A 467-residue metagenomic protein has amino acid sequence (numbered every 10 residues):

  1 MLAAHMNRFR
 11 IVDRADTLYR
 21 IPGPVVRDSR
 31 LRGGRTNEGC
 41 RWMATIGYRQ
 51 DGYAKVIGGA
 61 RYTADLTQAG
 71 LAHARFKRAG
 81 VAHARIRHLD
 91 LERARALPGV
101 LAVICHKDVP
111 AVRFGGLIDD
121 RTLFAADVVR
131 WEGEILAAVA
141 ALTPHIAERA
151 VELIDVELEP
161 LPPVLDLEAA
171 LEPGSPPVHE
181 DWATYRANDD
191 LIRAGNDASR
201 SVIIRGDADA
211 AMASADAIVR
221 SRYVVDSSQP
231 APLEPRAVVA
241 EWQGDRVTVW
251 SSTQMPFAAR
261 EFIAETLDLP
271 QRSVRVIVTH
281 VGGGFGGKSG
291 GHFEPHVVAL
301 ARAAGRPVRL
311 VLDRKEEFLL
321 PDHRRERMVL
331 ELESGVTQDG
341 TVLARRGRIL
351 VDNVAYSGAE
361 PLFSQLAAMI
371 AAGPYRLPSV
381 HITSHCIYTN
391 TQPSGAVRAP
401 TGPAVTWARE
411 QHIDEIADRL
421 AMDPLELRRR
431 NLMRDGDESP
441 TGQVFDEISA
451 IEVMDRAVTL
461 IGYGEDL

Functional and structural regions predicted by a protein language model:
M1-R8: Extreme N-terminal basic, low-complexity initiation segments that serve as generic localization/processing leaders
F9-D28, R35-R193, I218-S221: Flexible, low-hydrophobicity surface segments
T45, D51-I57, R193-V238, G244 (+1 more regions): Glycine-rich loop/linker segments at domain edges
F76-I104, A137-L158, V238-A304, L362-I370 (+4 more regions): Alpha-helical support elements that line or immediately flank enzyme active sites and cofactor-binding pockets
I104-E134, E168-Y185, Q254, A258 (+5 more regions): Short, surface-exposed loop/turn segments at secondary-structure boundaries that line and modulate
H106, R272-H280, G305-K315, L343-R348 (+3 more regions): Beta-strand segments within the central parallel beta-sheet cores of soluble alpha/beta enzyme folds
P110, V178-L267, M433-L467: Helix-loop-helix junctions that connect adjacent transmembrane helices in secondary transporters/permeases, recognized
P162-E168, M422-N431, P440-T441, G464-L467: Flexible, glycine/charged-enriched surface loops at secondary-structure junctions
